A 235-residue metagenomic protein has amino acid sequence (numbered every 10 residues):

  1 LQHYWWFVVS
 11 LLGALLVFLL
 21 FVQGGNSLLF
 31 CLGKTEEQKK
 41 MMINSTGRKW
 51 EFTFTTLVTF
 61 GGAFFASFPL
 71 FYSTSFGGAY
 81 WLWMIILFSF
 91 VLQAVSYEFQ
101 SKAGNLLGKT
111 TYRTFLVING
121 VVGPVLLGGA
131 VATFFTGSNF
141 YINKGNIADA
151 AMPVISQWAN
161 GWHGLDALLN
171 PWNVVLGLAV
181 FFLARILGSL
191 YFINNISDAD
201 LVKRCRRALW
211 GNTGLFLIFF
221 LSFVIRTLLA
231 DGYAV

Functional and structural regions predicted by a protein language model:
L1-F52, V58-F60: N-terminal signal-anchor module of multipass membrane proteins
Q2-S10, K109-L127, R204-G214: Alpha-helical transmembrane segments and their helix-start/interface "positive-inside/aromatic belt" motifs in integral
L16, L20-Q23, F90, A94 (+3 more regions): Helical transmembrane-bundle signal
G25-K39, S67-S73, A94-F115, F192-C205: Membrane-interfacial helix termini and the short, flexible loops that connect transmembrane helices in multi-pass
G47-P69, V125, F216-S222: A generic, lipid-embedded transmembrane alpha helix
F60-P69, A130-N143, F220-V235: Alpha-helical transmembrane segments and their membrane-interface junctions in multi-pass membrane proteins
S75-W83, L92-L176, V180: Membrane-interface helix-loop-helix junctions at boundaries between adjacent transmembrane segments
S156-F216: Loop-centered beta-sheet repeat module
